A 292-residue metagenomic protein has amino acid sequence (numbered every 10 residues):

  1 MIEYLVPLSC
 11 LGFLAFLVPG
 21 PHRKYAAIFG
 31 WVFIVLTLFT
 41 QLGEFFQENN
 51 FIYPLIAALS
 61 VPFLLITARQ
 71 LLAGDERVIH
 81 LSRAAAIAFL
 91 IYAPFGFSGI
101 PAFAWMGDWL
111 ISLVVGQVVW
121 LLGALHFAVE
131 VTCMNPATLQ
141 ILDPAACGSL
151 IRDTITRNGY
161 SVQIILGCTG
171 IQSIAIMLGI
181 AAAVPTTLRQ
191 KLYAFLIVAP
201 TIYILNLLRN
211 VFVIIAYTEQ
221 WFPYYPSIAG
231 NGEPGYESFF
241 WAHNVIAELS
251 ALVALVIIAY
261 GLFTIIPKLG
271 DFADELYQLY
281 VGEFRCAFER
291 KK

Functional and structural regions predicted by a protein language model:
M1-K292: Hydrophobic N-terminal alpha-helices or hydrophobic patches in metabolic proteins across all domains of life
